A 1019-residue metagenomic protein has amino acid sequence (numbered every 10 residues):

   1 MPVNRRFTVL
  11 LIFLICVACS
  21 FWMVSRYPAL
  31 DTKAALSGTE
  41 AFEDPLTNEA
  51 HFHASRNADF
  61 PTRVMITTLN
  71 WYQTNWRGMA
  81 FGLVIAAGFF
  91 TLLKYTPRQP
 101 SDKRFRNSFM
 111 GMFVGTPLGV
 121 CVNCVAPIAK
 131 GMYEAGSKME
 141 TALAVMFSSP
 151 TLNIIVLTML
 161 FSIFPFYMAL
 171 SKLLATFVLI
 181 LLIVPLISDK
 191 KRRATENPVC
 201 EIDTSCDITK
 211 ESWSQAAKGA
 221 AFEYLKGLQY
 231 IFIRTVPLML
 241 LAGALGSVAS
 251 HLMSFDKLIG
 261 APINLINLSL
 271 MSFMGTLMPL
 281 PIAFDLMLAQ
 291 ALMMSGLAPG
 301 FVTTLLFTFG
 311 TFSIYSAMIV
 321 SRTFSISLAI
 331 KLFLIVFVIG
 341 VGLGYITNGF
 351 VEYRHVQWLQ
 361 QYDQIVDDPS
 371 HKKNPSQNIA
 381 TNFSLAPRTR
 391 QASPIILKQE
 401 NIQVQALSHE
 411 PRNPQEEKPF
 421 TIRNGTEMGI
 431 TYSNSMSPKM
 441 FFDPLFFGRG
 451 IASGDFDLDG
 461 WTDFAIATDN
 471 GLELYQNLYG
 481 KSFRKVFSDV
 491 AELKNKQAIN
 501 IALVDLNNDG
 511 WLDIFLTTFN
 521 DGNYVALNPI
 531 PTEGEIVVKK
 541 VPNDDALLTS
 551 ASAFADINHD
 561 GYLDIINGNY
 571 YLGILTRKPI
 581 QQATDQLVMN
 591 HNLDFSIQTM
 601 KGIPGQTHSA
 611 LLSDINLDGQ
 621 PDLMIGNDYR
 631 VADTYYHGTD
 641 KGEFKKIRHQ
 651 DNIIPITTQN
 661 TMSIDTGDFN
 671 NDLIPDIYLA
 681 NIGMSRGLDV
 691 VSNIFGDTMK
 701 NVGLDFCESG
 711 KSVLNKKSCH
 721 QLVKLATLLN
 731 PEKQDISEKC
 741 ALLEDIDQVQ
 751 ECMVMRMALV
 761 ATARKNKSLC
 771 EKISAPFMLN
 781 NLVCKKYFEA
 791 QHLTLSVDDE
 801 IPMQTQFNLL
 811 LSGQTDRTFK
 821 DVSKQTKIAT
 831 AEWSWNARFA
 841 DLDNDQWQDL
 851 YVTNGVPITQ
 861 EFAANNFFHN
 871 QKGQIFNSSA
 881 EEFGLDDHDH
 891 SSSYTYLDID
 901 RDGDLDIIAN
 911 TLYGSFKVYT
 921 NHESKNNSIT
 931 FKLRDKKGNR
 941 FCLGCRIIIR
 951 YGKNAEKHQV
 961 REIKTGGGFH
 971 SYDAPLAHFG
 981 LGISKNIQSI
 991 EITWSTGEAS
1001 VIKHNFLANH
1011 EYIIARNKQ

Functional and structural regions predicted by a protein language model:
R5-A34, P97-S101, N107, F166-K210 (+1 more regions): Juxtamembrane and boundary regions of transmembrane helices in multi-pass small-molecule transporters and channels
G82, L92-D102, A221-L297: Transmembrane helical segments that form the transport core of multi-pass membrane transport proteins
G111, G115-L173, S254-A329, F333: Membrane-interfacial helix-loop connectors
T389-F446, Q476-K496, A526-L547, A583-G605 (+11 more regions): Blade-edge motifs of beta-propeller repeat domains
I402, E416, S437, S596 (+1 more regions): Gly/Ser/Thr/Pro-enriched helix-cap/hinge segments flanking short amphipathic alpha-helices
F420, D459-T468, W511-T518, I565-N569 (+5 more regions): Hydrophobic beta-strand segments that make up the repeating blades of beta-propeller and related beta-repeat
F447-L458, Q476, A498-N508, T549-H559 (+6 more regions): Beta-propeller blade termini
N470, F519-D521, T576-A583, N627-V631 (+3 more regions): Short, solvent-exposed loop/turn segments at conserved positions within beta-propeller repeat blades
